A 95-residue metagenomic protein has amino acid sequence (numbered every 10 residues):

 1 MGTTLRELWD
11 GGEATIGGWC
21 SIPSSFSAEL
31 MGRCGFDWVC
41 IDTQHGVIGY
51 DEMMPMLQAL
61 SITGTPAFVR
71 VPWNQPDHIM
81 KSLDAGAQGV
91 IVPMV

Functional and structural regions predicted by a protein language model:
M1-V95: Expand to "…catalyze enediolate/carbanion chemistry for C-C bond making/breaking, isomerization, decarboxylation
